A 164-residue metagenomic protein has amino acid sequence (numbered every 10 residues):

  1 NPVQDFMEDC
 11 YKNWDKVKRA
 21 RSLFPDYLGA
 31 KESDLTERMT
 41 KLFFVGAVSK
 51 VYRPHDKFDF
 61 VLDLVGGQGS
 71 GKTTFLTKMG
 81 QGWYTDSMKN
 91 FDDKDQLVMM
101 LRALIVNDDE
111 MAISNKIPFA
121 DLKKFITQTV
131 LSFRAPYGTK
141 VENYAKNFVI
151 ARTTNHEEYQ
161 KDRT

Functional and structural regions predicted by a protein language model:
N1-R102: P-loop NTPase catalytic core of nucleic-acid-dependent motor ATPases
D34, R38, I113, N155: Ordered, soluble secondary-structure elements with a strong preference for glycine-centered loop motifs and nearby
S49-K50, N155-E158: Short beta-turn/strand-loop junction motif enriched in small, turn-promoting residues
V61, I105, N147: A residue-level signal for beta-strand positions that form part of recognition/binding surfaces within mature
V65-G67, S87-M88, D108-M111, K146 (+1 more regions): Short His-Asn-centered micro-motif
Q96-L101, A135-T153: AAA+/SF3 P-loop NTPase mechanochemical coupling elements
L104-T127, E158-T164: Conserved AAA+/SF3 P-loop NTPase catalytic/coupling segment centered on the Walker-B
F119-E142: Conserved catalytic/switch belt of AAA+ P-loop NTPases
